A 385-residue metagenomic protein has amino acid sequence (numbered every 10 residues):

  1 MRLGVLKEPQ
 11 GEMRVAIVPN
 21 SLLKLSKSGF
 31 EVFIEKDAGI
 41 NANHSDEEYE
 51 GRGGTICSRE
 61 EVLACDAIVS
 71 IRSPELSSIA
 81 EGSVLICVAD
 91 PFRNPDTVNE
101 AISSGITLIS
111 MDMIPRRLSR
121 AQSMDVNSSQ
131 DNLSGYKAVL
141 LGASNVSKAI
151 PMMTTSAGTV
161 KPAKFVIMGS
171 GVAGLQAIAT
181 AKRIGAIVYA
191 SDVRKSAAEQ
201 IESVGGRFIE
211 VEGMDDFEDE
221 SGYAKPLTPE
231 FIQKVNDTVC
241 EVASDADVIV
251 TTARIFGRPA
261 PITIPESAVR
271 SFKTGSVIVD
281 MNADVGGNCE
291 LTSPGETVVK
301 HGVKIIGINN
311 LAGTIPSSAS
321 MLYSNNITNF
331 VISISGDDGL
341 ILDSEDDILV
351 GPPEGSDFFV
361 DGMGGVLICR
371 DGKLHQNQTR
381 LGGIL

Functional and structural regions predicted by a protein language model:
R2, L76-K164: Glycine/serine-rich phosphate-binding loop and adjoining beta1-alpha1 elements at the start of nucleotide-handling
R2-S104: An N-terminal-biased, well-structured beta-alpha scaffold segment characteristic of Rossmann-like dinucleotide-binding
K7-H44, A149-V242: Glycine-rich phosphate/diphosphate-binding loop of Rossmann-like nucleotide-binding domains
E12-A16, S77-I79, C87, G222 (+2 more regions): Glycine/threonine-rich flexible loop motifs
G53-V62, P74, D219-I249, A253-E266 (+2 more regions): A structured beta-alpha segment of the ubiquitous adenosine-cofactor-binding alpha/beta core
F92-R120, R258-L311: Rossmann-fold NAD(P)-binding glycine/threonine-rich loop
L118-S156, P162, A283, C289-L385: Adenosine-phosphate binding glycine-rich loop
